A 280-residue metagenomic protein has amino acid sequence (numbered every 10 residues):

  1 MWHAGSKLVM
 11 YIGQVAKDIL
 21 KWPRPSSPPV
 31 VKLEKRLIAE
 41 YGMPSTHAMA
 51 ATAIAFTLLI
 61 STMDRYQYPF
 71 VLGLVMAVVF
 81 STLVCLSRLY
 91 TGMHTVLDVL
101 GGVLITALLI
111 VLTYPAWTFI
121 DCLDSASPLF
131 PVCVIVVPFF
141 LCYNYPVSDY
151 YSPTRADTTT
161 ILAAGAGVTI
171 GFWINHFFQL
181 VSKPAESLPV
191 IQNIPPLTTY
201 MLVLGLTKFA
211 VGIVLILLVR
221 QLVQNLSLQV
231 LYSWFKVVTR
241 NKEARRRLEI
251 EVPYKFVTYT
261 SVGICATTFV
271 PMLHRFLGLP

Functional and structural regions predicted by a protein language model:
G5, V9, G102, T106 (+6 more regions): Hydrophobic alpha-helical membrane-embedded or membrane-associated segments
K7-D18, W22-L180, A185-L202: Membrane-embedded catalytic cores of phosphoryl/pyrophosphoryl-handling enzymes
V181-P280: C-terminal regulatory/interaction regions
